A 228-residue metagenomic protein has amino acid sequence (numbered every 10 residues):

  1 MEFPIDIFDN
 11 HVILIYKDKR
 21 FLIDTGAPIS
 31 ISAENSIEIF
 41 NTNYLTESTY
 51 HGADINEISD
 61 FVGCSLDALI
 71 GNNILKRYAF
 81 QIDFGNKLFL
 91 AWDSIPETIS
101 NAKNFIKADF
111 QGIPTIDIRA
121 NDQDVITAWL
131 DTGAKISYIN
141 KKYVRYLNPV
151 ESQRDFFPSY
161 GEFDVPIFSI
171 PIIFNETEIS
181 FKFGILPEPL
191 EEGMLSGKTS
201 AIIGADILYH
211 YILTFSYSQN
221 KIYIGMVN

Functional and structural regions predicted by a protein language model:
M1-N228: Pepsin/retropepsin-fold aspartyl endopeptidases
